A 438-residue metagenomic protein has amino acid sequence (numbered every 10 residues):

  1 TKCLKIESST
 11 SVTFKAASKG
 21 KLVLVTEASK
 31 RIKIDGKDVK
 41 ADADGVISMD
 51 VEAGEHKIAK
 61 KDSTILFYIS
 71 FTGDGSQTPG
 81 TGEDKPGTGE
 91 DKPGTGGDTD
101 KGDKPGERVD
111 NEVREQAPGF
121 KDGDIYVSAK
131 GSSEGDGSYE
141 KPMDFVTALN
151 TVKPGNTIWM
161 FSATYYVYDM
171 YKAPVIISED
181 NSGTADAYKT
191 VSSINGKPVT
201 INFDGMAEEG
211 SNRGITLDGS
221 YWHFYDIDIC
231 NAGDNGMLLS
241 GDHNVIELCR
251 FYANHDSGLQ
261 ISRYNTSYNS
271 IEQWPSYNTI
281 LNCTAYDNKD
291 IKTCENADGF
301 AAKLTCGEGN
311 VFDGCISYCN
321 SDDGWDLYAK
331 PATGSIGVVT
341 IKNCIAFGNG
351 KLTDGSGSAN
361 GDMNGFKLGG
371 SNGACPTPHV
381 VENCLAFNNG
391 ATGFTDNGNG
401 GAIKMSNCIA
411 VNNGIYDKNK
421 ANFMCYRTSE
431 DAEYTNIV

Functional and structural regions predicted by a protein language model:
A28-D38: Short, surface-exposed beta-strand/strand-loop-strand elements in extracellular ectodomains
S76-E115: Ser/Thr/Gly/Pro-rich low-complexity, disordered linker/stalk segments of secreted and cell-surface proteins
D103-K104, L248, N343, G355-S358 (+1 more regions): Extracellular beta-rich repeat passengers
V109-F120, D124-V167, A173-I176: Acidic Gly/Asp/Thr-rich repetitive segments characteristic of extracellular carbohydrate-active and adhesion proteins
D124, G155-T157, T164, Y188 (+18 more regions): Detector for repetitive beta-architecture
F161, S178, S192-I194, L217-D218 (+22 more regions): Feature marks extracellular polysaccharide-active and adherence modules
Y166-D169, D180-G233, K289: Right-handed parallel beta-helix/beta-spiral solenoid domain characteristic of secreted/periplasmic
M170-E179, D204-I215, N231-L238, A253-P275 (+5 more regions): Extracellular beta-strand/beta-solenoid scaffold signature
